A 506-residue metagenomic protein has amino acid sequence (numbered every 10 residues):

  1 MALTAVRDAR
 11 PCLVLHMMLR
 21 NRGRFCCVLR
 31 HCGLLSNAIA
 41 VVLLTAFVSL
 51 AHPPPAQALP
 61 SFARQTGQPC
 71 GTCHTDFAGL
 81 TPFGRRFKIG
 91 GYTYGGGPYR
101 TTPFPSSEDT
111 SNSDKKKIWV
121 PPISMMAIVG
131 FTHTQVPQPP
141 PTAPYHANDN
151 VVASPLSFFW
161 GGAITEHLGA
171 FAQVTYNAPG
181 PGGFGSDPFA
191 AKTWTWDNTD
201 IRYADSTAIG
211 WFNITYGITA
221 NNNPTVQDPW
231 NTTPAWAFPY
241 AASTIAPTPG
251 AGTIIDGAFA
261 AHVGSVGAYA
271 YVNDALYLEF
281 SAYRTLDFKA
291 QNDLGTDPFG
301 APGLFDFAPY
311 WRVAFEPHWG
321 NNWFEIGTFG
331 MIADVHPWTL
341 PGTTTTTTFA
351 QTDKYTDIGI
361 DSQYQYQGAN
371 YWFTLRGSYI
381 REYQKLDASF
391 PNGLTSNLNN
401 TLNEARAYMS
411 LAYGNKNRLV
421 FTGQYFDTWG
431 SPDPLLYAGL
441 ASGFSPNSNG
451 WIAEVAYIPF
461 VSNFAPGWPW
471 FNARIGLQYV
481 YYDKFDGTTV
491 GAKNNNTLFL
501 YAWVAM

Functional and structural regions predicted by a protein language model:
M1-G33: N-terminal secretory signal peptides that target proteins for export/translocation
S36-S49: Bacterial N-terminal signal peptides
G67-F77: The canonical Cys-X-X-Cys-His
P69, A453-V455, P459, N494-M506: Outer-membrane beta-barrel "beta-signal"
T81-P82, I118-Q135, A143-F288, F305-Y310 (+9 more regions): Outer membrane beta-barrel
Y145-N150, S186-W196, D256-A260, P298-D306 (+4 more regions): Replace "Gram-negative outer membrane beta-barrel proteins" with "bacterial and organellar outer membrane beta-barrel
W323-P459: Detector for outer-membrane/organellar transmembrane beta-barrel domains, recognizing the amphipathic beta-strand
